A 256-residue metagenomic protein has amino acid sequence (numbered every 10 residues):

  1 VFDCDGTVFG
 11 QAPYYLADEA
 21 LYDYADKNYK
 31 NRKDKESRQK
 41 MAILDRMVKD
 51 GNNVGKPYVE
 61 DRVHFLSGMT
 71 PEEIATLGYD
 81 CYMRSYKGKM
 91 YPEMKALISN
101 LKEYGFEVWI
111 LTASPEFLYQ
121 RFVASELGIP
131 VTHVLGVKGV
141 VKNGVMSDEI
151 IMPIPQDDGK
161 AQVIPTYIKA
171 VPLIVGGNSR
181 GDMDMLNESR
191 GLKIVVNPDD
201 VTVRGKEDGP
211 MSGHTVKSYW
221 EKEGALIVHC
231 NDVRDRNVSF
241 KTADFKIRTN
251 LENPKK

Functional and structural regions predicted by a protein language model:
V1-C4, E19-L21, K256: Non-catalytic pre-domain segments flanking phosphatase-related domains
V1-Y14, L186: Asp-based phosphoryl-transfer active-site loop
G6, K33-D45, V59-S67, L101-A113 (+1 more regions): Charged, low-complexity, helix/coiled-coil-prone segments
Q11-Y14, E19-L21, R121-F122, E188: Short, solvent-exposed loop/turn and secondary-structure capping segments
P13, A20-G88, P92, A96: A metal-dependent, Asp-based hydrolase signature
E72-W109, A113-K256: C-terminal cap/substrate-recognition subdomain and adjoining C-terminal extension of metal-dependent phosphatase-like
